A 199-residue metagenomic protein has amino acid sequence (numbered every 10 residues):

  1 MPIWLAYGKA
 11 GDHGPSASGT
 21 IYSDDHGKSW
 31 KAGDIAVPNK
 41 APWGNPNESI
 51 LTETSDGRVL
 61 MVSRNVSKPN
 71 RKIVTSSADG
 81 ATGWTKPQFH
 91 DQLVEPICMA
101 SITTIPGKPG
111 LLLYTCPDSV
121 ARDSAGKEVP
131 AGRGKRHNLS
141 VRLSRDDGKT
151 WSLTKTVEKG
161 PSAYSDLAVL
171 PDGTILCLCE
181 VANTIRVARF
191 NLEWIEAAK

Functional and structural regions predicted by a protein language model:
M1-K199: Asp-box/BNR beta-propeller blade signature and adjacent active/binding-site loops in extracellular glycan-interacting
